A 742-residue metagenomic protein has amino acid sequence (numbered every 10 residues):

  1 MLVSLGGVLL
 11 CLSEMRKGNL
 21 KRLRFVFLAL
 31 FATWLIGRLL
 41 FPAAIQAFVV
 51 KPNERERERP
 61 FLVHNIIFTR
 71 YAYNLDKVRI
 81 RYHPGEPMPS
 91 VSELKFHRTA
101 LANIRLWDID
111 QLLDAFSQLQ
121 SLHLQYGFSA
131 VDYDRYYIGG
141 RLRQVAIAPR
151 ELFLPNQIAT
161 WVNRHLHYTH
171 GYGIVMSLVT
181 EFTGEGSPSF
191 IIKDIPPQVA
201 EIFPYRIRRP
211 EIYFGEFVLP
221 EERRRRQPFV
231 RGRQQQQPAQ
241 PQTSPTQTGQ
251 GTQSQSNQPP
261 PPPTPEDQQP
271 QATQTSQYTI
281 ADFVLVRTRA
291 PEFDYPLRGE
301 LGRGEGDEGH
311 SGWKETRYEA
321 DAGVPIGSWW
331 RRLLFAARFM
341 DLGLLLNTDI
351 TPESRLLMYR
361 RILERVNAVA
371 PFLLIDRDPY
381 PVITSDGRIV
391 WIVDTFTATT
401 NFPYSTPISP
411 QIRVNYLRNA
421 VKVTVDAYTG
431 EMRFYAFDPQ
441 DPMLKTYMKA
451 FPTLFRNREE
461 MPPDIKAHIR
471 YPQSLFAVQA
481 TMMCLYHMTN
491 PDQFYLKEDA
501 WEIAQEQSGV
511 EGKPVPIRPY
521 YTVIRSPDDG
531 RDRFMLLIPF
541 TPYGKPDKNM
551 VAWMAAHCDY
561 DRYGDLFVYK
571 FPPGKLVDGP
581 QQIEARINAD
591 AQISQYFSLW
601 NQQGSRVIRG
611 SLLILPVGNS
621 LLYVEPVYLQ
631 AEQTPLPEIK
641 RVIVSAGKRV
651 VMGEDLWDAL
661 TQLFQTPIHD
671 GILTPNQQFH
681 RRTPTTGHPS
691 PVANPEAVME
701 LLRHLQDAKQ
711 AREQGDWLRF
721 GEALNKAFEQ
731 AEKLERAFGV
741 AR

Functional and structural regions predicted by a protein language model:
M1-Q714, L718-V740: Soluble extracytoplasmic regions of secretory-pathway and membrane proteins
